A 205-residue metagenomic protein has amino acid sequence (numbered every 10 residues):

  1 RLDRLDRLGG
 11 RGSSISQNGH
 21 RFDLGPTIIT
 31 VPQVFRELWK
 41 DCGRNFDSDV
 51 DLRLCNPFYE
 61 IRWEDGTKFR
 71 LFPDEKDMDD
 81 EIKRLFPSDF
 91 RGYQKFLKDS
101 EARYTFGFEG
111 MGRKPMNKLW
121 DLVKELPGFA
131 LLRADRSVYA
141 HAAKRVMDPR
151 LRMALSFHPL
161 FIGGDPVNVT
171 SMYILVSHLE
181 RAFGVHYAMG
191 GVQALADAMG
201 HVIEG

Functional and structural regions predicted by a protein language model:
R1-A102: N-terminal glycine-rich phosphate/pyrophosphate-binding loop and immediately adjacent elements
L2-R4, T170-I174: Active-site-adjacent bridging/hinge elements
Q17-R21, F161-G163, F183-H186: A short glycine/serine-rich beta->alpha loop
D23-P26, V167, H186-G190: Alpha-helix capping and helix-loop boundary segments enriched in small/acidic/polar residues
R44-N45, D165-V167, E180-H186: Short helix-capping/linker segments at secondary-structure and domain boundaries
E64-T170: Rossmann-like flavin
R133, I174-G205: Helical element adjacent to the flavin cofactor pocket in flavoenzyme catalytic cores
